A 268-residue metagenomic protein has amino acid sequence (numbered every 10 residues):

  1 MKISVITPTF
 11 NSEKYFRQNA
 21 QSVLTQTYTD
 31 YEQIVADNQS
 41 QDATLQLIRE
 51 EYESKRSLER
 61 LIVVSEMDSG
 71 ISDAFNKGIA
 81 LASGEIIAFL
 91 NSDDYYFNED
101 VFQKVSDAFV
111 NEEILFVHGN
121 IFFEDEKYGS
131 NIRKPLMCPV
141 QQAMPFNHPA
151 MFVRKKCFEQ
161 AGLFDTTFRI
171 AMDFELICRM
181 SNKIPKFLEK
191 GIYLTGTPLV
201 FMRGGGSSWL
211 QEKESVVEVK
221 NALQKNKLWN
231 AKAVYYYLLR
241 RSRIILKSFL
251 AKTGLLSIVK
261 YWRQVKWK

Functional and structural regions predicted by a protein language model:
M1-Q211: Nucleotide-sugar donor-binding/catalytic module of glycosyltransferases that assemble extracellular/cell-envelope
Q46, E50, S54, D107 (+3 more regions): Polar/charged alpha-helical tracts
M180, A222-L223, L246: Broad structural signal for hydrophobic residues in well-ordered alpha-helices, predominantly aliphatic
T197-P198, G204, W209-A233: Catalytic core of nucleotide-sugar-dependent glycosyltransferases
N226-K268: Membrane-proximal basic amphipathic "stem/tether" segments
